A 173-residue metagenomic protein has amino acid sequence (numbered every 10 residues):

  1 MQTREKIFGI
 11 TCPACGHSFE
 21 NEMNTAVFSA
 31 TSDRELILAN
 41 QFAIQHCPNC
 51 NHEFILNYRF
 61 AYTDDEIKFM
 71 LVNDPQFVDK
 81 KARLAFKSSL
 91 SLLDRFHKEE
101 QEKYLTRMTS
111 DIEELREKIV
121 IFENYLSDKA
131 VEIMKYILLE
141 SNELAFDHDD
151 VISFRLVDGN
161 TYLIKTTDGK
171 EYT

Functional and structural regions predicted by a protein language model:
M1-Q76: N-terminal cysteine/histidine-rich coordination modules
I7-I10, I37, I44, I55 (+7 more regions): Weak global preference for isoleucine
S18, S29-S32, S88-S91, S110 (+3 more regions): Generic serine detector
D33-E35, D111, T173: General structural signal for secondary-structure boundaries
H46-L126: Domain-exit/linker segments immediately C-terminal to small folded modules
D128-T173: C-terminal, charged low-complexity interaction regions
